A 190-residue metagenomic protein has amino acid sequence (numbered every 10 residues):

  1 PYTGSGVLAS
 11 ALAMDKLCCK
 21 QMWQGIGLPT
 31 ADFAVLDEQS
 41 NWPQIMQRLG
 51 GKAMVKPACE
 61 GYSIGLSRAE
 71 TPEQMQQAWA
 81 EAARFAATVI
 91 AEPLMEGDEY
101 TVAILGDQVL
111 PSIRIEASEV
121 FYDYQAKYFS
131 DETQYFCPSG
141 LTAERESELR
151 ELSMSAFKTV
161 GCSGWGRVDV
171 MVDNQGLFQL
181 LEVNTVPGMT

Functional and structural regions predicted by a protein language model:
P1-S5, T30, P111-S112: Short hydrophobic/aromatic-enriched beta-strand-loop microsegments
Y2-G4, Y128-T133, N184: Short glycine/proline- and charge-enriched loop/turn segments that cap or connect secondary-structure elements
Y2-G6, V55-E60, L180: Short beta-strands and strand-loop turn motifs
L8-A13, E119-V120: Short gly/pro/ser/thr-enriched loop/turn and capping motifs at secondary-structure boundaries
A11-D98, R150: Active-site nucleotide/adenylate-binding loops and adjacent lid/helix of ATP-dependent enzymes
S63, S118, N184-T190: Glycine-rich phosphate/pyrophosphate-binding beta-alpha loops
E70-E151, V172-Q179: Phosphate-binding site of ATP-dependent enzymes
P93, V102, F157-M189: Conserved metal-phosphate-binding beta-hairpin within the catalytic cores of diverse ATP-dependent phosphoryl-transfer
